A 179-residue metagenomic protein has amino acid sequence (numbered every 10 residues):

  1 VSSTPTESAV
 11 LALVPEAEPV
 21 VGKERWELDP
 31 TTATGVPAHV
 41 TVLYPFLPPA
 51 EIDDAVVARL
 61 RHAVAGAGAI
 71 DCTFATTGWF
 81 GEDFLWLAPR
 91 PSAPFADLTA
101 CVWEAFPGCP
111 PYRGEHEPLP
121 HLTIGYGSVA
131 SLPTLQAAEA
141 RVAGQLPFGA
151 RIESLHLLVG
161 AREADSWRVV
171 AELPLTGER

Functional and structural regions predicted by a protein language model:
V1-D71, W79, S92-R151, E163-R179: Basic, often amphipathic N-terminal segments
G78-F84: Short, basic/glycine-rich phosphate-binding loops at helix/coil junctions that contact nucleotide phosphates
